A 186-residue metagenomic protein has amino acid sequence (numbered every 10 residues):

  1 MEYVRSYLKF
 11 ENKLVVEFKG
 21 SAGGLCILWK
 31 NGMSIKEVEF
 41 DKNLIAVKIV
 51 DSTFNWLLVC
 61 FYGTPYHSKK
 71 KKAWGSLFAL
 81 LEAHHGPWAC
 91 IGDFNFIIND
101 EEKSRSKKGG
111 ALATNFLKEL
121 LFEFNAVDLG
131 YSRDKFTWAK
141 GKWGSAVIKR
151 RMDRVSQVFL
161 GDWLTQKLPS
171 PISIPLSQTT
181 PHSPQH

Functional and structural regions predicted by a protein language model:
M1-H186: A shared catalytic/ligand-binding motif for oxyanion handling
